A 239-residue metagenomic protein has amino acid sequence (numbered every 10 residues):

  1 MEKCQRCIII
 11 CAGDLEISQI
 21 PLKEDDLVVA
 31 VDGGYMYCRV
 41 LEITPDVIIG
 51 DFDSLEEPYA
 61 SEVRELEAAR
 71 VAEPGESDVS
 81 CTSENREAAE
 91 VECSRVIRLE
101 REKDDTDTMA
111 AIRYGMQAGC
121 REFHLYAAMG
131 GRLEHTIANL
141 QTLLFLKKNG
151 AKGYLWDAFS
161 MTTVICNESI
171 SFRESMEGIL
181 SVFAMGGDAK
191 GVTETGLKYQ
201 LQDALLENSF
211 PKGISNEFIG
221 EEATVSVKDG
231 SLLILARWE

Functional and structural regions predicted by a protein language model:
M1-E62: N-terminal beta-strand-loop-alpha-helix module at the start of alpha/beta ligand-binding or catalytic domains
A60-S94: Intrinsically disordered, low-complexity terminal tails and inter-domain linkers enriched for S/T/G/P/D/E
V96-A118: Short phosphate-binding loop-to-helix
E134-L144: Short Gly/Thr/Asp-enriched flexible loops that form oxyanion-binding sites at enzyme active sites
F145-M161: Short, acidic/small-residue loops that bind anionic groups at enzyme active sites
S160, I165-E239: Long, charged alpha-helical interface segments
